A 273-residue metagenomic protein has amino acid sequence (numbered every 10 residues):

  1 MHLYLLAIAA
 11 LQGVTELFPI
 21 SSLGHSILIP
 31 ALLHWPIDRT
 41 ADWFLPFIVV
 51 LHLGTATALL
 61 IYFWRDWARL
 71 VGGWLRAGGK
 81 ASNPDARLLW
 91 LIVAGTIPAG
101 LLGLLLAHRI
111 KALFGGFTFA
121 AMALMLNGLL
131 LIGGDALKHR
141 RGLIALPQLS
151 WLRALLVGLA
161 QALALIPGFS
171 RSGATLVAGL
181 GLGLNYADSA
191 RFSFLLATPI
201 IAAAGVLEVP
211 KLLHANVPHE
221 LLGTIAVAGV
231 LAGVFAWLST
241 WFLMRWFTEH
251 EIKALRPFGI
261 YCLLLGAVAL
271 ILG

Functional and structural regions predicted by a protein language model:
M1-G273: Multi-pass membrane proteins that catalyze or facilitate reactions on polyprenyl-/lipid-phosphate substrates and their
